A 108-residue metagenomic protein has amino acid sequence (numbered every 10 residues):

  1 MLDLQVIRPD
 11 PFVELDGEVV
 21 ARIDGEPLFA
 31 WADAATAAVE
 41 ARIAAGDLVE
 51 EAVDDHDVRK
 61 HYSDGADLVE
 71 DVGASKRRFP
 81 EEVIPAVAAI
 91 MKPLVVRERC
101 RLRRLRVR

Functional and structural regions predicted by a protein language model:
M1-A34: Conserved class I S-adenosyl-L-methionine
L15-E18, A34, A38, D67 (+1 more regions): Exposed alpha-helical structural elements
G25-D57: Active-site capping/gating segments
A44-R108: Conserved Class I S-adenosyl-L-methionine
